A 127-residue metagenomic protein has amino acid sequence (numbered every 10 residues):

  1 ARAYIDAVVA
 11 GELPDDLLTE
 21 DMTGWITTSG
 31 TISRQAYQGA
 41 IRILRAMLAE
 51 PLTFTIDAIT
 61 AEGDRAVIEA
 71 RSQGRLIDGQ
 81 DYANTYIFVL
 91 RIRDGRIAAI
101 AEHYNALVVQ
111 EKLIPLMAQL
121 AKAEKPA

Functional and structural regions predicted by a protein language model:
A1-A10: Short, aromatic-enriched amphipathic alpha-helices that serve as compact interaction elements
R2, P14-D15, Q38, Q110 (+2 more regions): Generic detector of well-ordered alpha-helical segments enriched in charged/polar residues, highlighting helical
Y4, T27, A99: Short, flexible active-site loop motifs that bind/organize anionic cofactors or intermediates
A7, D16-L17, R91: Conserved catalytic core of Hanks-type protein kinase domains
E12, D16, E20-D64: A solvent-exposed, acidic/Ser-Thr-rich amphipathic alpha-helical stretch
R42-A127: A beta-strand edge to alpha-helix "cap/lid" segment located at domain peripheries
